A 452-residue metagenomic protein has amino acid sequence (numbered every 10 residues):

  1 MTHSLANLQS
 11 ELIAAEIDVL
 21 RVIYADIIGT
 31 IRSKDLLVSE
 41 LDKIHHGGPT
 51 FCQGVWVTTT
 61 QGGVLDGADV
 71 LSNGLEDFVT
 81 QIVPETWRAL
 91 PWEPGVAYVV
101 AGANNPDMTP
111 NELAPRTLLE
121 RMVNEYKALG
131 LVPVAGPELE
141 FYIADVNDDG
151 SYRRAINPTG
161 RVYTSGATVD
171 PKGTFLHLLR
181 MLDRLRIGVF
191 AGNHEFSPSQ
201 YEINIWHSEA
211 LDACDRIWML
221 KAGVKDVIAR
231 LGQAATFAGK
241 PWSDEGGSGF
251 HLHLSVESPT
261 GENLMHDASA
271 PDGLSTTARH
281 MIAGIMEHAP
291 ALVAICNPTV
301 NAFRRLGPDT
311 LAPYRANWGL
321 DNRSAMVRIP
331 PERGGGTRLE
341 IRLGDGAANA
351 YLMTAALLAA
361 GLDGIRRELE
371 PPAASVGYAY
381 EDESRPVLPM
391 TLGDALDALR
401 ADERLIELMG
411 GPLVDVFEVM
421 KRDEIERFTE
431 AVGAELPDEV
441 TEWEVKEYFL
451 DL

Functional and structural regions predicted by a protein language model:
M1-A191, A213, V387-L452: ATP/Mg2+-dependent ligation/transfer catalytic cores
T2-A15, I23-T30, I44, F51 (+3 more regions): C-terminal accessory/tail domains of diverse enzymes
R88-G95, P133-V134, G192-S197, E245 (+2 more regions): Short glycine/proline-enriched loop/turn "hinge" motifs that connect secondary-structure elements and lie
V99-N105, Y201-H207, L254: Short, hydrophobic beta-strand segments
V134-D145, S151-A155, L185-I205, A235-L252 (+1 more regions): Core alpha/beta catalytic barrel or barrel-like domain that forms the active/cofactor pocket in diverse metabolic
Y152, P158, F250-S258, A316-W318 (+1 more regions): Short beta-strand elements
A167-P171, F175-V189, I203-A210, K221 (+2 more regions): Accessory "access/gating" subregions that flank catalytic or transport cores
S248-P271: Acidic/histidine-rich catalytic neighborhood
